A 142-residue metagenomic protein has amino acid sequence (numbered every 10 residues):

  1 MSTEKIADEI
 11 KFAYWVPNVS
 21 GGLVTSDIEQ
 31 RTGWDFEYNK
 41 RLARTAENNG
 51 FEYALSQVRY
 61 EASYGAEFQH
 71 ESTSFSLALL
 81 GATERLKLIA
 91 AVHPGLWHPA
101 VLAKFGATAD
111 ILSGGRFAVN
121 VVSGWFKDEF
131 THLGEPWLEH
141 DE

Functional and structural regions predicted by a protein language model:
M1-A82: N-terminal beta1-alpha1-beta2 module of alpha/beta enzyme domains
A7-G33, G95-E142: Flexible, glycine-rich active-site loops centered on histidine and acidic residues that chelate a metal or position
K40-A43, L77-L80, H93, A103-D110: Short, well-ordered alpha-helical packing segments
G50, E84, S113-G115: Active-site-proximal glycine-rich helix-loop-beta segment
A54, L88, F117-V119: Hydrophobic residues within beta-strands of alpha/beta enzymes
Q57-E61, V92-H93, G134: Short linear capping/connector segments at secondary-structure termini
S63-E67, H93-H98: Glycine-rich "substrate-gating" loop/helix at the edge of Rossmann-like oxidoreductase active sites
A82-A90: Conserved catalytic cysteine-centered active-site region of acyl-thioester-dependent Claisen-condensing enzymes
